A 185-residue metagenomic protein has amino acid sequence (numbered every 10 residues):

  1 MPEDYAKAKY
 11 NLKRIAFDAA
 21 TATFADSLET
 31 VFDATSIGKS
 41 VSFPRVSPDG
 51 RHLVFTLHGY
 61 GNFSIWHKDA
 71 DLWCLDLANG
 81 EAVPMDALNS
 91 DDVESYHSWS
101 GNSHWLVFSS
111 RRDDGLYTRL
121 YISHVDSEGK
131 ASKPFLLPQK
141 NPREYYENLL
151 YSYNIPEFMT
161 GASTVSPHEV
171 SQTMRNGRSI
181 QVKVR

Functional and structural regions predicted by a protein language model:
M1-R185: Sequence signature of WD/YWTD-type beta-propeller architectures
